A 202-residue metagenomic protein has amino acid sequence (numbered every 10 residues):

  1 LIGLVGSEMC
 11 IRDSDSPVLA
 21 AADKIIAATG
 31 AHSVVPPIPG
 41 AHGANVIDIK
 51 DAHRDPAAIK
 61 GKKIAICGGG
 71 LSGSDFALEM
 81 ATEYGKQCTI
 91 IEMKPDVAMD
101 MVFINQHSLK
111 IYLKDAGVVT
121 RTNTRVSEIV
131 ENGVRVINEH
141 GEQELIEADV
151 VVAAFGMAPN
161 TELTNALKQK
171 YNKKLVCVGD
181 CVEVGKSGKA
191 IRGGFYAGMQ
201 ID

Functional and structural regions predicted by a protein language model:
L1-G6, C10-I11: Single conserved hydrophobic/aromatic residue that forms the stacking wall/gate of nucleotide- or nucleobase-binding
S14-S16, I47-G61, E142: A short, basic/flexible loop-to-alpha-helix module at the beginning of a structural domain
K24-D51, I137-C181: Glycine-rich beta-alpha-beta "Rossmann" dinucleotide-binding loop(s) and their flanking helix/strand
K60-K63, N123, E131, N172: Phosphate-coordination loops involved in phosphoryl transfer and adenosine-cofactor binding
K63, K86-T89, K174: Residues at the starts of beta-strands that form the adenosine-phosphate
G68-G70: Glycine-rich Rossmann-fold phosphate-binding loop(s) that bind the pyrophosphate of adenine dinucleotide cofactors
S74-L78, Y84, D96-V102, Q106 (+2 more regions): A conserved FAD-binding loop/helix module that cradles the flavin
